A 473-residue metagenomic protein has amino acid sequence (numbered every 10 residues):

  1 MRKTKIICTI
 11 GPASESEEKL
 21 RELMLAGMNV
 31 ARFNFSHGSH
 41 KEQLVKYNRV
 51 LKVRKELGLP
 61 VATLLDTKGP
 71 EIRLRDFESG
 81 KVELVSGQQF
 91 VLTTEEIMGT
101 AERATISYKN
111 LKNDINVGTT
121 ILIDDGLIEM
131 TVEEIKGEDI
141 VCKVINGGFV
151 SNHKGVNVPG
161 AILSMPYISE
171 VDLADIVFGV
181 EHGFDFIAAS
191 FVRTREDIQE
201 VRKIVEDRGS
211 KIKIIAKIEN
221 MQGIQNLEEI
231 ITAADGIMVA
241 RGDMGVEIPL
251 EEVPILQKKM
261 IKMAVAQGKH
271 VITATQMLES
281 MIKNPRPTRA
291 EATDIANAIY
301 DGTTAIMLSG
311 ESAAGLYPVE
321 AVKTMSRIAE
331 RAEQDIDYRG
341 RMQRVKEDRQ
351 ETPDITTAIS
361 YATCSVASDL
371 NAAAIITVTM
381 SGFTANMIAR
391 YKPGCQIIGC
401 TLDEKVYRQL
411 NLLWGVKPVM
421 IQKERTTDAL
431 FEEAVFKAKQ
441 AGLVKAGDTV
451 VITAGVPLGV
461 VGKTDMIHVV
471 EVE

Functional and structural regions predicted by a protein language model:
M1-E473: Non-catalytic helical/linker scaffolds that mediate oligomerization, partner binding, and domain coupling around large
